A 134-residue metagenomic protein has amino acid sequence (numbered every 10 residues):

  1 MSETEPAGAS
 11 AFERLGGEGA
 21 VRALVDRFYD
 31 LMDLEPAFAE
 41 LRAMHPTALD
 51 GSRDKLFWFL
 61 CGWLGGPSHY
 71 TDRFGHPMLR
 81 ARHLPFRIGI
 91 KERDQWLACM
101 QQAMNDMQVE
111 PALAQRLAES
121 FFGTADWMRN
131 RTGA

Functional and structural regions predicted by a protein language model:
M1-A134: Core of compact, soluble alpha-helical bundle domains
